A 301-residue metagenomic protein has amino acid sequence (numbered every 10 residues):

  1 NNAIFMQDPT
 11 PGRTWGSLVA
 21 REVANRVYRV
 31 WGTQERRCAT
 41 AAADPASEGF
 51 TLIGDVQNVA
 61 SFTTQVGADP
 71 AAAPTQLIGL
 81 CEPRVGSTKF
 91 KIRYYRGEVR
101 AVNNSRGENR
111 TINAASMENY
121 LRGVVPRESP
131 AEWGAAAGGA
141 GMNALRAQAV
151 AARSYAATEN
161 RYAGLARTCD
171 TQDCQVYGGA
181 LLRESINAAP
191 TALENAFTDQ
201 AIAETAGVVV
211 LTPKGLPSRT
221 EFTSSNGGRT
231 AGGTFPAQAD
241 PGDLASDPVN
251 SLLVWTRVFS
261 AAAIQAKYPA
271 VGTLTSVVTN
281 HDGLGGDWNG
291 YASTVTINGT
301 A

Functional and structural regions predicted by a protein language model:
N1-A301: Conserved, single-site charged/polar hotspot
